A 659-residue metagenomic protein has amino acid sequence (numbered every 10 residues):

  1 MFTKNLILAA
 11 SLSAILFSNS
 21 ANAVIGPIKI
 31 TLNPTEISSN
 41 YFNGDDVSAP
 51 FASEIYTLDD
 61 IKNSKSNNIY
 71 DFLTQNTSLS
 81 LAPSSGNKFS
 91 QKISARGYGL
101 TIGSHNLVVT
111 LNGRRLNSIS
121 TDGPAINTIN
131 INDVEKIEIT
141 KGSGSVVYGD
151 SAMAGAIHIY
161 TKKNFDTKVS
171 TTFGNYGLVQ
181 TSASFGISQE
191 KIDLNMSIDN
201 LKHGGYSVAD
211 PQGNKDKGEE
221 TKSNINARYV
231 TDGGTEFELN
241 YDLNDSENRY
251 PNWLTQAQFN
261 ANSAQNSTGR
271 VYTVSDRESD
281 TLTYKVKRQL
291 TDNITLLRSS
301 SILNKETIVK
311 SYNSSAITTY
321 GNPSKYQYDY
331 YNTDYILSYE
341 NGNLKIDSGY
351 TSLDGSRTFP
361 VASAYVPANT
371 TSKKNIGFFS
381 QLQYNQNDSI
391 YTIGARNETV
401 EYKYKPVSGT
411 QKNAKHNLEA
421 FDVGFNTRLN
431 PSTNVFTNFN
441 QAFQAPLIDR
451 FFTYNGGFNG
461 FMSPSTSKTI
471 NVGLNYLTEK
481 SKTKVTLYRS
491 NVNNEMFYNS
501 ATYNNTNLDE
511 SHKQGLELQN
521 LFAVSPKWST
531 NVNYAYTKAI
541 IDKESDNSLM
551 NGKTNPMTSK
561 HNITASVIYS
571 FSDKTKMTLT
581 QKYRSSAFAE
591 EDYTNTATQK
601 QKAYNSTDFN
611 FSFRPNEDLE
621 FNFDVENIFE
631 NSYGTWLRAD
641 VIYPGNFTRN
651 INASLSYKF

Functional and structural regions predicted by a protein language model:
N33-S64, S90-K92: N-terminal periplasmic "start-of-domain" segments of outer-membrane beta-barrel proteins
I69-F72, K92-R96, T110, N127-N130 (+3 more regions): N-terminal periplasmic accessory domains that precede and gate Gram-negative outer-membrane beta-barrel machines
Y70, T74-R114: Extracytoplasmic beta-strand/coil segments of soluble accessory domains associated with Gram-negative outer-membrane
R114-K141, F461: Short acidic/polar hinge/loop motifs at secondary-structure boundaries that mediate gating or recognition
V146, H158, F165-D166, T172 (+1 more regions): Periplasmic-side early beta-strands and strand-to-turn transitions of outer-membrane beta-barrels
V230-D245, V274-N413, N417-F421, N426-R428 (+6 more regions): Face-selective signature of the C-terminal outer-membrane beta-barrel domain
L297-N313, R428, N434-N440, P464-D542 (+1 more regions): Membrane-embedded beta-barrel scaffold of Gram-negative outer-membrane proteins
N343, Y384-Y391, V400, R489-N491 (+4 more regions): Gram-negative outer-membrane beta-barrel transporters
